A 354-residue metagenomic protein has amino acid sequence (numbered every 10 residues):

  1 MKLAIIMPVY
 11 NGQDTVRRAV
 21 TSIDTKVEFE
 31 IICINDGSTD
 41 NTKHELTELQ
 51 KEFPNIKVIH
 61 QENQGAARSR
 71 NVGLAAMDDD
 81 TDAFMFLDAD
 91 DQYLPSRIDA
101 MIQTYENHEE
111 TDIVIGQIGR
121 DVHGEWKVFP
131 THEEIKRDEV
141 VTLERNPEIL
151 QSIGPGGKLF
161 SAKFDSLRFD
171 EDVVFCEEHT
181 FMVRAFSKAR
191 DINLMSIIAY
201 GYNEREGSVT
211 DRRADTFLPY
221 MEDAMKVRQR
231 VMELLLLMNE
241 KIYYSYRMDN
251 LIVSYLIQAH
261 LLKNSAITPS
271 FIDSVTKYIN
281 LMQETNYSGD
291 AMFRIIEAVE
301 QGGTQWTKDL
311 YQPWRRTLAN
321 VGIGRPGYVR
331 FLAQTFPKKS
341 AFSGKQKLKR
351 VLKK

Functional and structural regions predicted by a protein language model:
M7, E28-G37, K57-E62, L87-A89: Short beta-strand/loop segment that forms part of the nucleotide-sugar
N11-V27: Short, well-formed alpha-helical segments that are part of the catalytic scaffolds of diverse glycosyltransferases
N35-E45, Q64-G65: A conserved acidic beta->alpha catalytic loop
Q61-D79: Glycine-rich, basic loop-to-helix element that forms the pyrophosphate-binding segment of sugar-nucleotide handling
N71, A89-P219, L234: Donor-binding/catalytic cores of nucleotide-activated saccharide and glycerol-phosphate transferases/polymerases
D82-F84: Short aromatic/hydrophobic "clamp" motif used to bind/position activated sugar donors
A199-R205, R212-K241, S254-M282: Catalytic core of nucleotide-sugar-dependent glycosyltransferases
K263-K354: Membrane-interface aromatic/basic loop that binds lipid-linked glycans or pyrophosphate carriers, typified by
